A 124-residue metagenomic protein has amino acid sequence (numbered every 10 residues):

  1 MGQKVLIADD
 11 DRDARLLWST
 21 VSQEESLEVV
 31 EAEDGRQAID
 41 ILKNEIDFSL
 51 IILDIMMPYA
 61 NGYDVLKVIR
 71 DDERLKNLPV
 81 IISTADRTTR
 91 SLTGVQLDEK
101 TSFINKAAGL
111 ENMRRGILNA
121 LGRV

Functional and structural regions predicted by a protein language model:
D9, D54: Active-site residues of response regulator receiver
R12-V30: Two-component/phosphorelay signaling modules centered on CheY-like receiver
E31-L50: Acidic, metal-coordinating helix/loop segments flanking the phosphotransfer/catalytic sites of two-component signaling
D47-S49, R74-P79: His-Asp phosphorelay/catalytic-motif detector in bacterial-type signaling
M57: Receiver (REC) domain active-site loop signature in two-component systems and cognate sites in sensor histidine kinases
A108-N119: C-terminal output helix
